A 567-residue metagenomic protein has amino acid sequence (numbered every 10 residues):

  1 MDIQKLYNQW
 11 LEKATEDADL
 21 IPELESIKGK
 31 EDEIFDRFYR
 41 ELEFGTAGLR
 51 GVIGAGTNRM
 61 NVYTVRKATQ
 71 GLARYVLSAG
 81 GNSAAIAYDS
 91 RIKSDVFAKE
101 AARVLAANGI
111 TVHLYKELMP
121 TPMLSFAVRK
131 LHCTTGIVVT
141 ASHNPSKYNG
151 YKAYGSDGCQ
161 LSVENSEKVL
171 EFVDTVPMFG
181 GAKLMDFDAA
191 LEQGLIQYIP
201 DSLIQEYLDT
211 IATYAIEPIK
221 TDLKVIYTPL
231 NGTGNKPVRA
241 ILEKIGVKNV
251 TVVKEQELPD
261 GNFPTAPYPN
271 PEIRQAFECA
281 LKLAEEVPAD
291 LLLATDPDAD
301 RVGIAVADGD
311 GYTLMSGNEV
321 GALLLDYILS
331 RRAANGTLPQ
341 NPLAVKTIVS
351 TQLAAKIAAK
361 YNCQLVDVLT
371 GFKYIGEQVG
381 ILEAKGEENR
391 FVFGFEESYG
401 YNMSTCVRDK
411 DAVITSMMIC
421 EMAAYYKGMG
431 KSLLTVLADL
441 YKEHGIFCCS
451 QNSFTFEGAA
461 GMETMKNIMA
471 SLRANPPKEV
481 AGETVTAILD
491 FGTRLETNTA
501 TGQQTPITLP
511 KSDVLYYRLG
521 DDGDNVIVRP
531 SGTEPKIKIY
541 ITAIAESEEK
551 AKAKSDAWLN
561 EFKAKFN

Functional and structural regions predicted by a protein language model:
D2-A101, N108, I196-D222, T233: An N-terminal, well-structured beta->alpha segment
E33-F38, L42, N149-E278, L283-A284: Gly/Ser/Thr-enriched, mixed-charge loops and adjacent short helices that form phosphate/oxyanion-binding elements
F38-N58, S142, P229-P237, I241 (+4 more regions): Conserved phosphate/anionic-ligand binding catalytic regions in large, soluble enzymes, centered on
S83-D89, K224-Y227, N402, T542: Short glycine-rich or small-residue beta-strand-to-loop segments that form or flank ligand, phosphate, metal/Fe-S
A85-Y148, K244-I304: N-terminal small/polar loop signature for handling phosphorylated ligands or for N-terminal nucleophile
M123-G181, P297, D308, E397: Active-site phosphate-binding/coordination module
S156-C159, E171, P177, K282-K346 (+1 more regions): Replace "Mg2+/Mn2+-dependent" with "divalent metal-dependent
A289-L291, R331-R529, K536-K538, S547-K552 (+1 more regions): Phosphate-binding and adjacent anionic-ligand microenvironments
